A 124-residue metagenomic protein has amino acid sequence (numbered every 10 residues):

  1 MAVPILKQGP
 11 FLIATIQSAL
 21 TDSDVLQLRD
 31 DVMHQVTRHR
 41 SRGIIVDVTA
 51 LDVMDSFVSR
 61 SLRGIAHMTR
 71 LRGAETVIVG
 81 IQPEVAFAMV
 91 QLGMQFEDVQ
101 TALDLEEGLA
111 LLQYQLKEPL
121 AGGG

Functional and structural regions predicted by a protein language model:
M1-R29: STAS-typified acidic loop motif
K7-G9, D30, I44-I45, A50: Non-catalytic interaction/Regulatory regions outside core domains
D30-M33, D55: Extended mid-to-C-terminal alpha-helical interaction segments
R38-R42, V46-Q95: Amphipathic alpha-helical interaction surfaces in cytosolic regulatory modules
I65, A110-L112: Catalytic cores of nucleotide-enabled group-transfer and carboxylate-activating enzymes in metabolic and assembly-line
D98-G108: Short acidic-hydrophobic, aromatic-tinged amphipathic segments that line or gate anion-handling sites
Y114-G124: Intrinsically disordered or compositionally simple regulatory linkers and C-terminal tails in signal-transduction
